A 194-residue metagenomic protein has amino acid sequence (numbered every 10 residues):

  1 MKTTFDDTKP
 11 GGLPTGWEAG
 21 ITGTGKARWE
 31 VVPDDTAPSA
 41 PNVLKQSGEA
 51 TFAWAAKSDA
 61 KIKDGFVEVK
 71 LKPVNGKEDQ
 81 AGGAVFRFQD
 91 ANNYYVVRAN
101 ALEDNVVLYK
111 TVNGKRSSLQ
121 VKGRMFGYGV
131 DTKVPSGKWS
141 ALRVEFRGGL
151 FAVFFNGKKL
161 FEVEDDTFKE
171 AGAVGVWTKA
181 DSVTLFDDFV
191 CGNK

Functional and structural regions predicted by a protein language model:
M1-T22, D187: Extracellular carbohydrate-recognition regions
F5, V69, V134-V163: Carbohydrate-binding surfaces in secreted/extracellular proteins
P10, Q46-R116: Secretory/extracellular carbohydrate-interaction modules and structurally similar beta-sandwich "look-alikes"
G12-V43, E49-T51: Extracellular glycan-recognition surfaces and repeat-rich motifs
A53-A60, Y128-V134, G175: Beta-strand-rich interaction surfaces with strong enrichment in secreted/lumenal proteins
L71-P73, F146, C191: Hydrophobic beta-strand positions in extracellular immunoglobulin-like domains
K115-R143: Short, aromatic/His-centered strand-loop micro-motif at the edge of beta-sheets
V163-D187: Flexible glycan-contacting loops in extracellular carbohydrate-active proteins
